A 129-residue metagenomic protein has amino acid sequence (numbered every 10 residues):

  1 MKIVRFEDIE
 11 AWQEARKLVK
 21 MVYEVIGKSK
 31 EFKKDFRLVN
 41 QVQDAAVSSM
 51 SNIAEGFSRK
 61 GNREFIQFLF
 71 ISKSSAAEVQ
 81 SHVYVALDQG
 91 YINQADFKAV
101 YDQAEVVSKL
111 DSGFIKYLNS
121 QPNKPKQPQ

Functional and structural regions predicted by a protein language model:
M1-Q129: Short, C-terminally biased terminal segments at protein or domain edges
